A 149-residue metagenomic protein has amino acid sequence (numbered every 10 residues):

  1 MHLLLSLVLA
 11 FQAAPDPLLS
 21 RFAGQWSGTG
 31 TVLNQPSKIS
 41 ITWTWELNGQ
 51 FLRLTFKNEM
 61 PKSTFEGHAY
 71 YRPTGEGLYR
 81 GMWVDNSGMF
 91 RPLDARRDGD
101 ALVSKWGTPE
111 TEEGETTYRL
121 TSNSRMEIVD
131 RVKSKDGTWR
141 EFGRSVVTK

Functional and structural regions predicted by a protein language model:
M1-L7: Sec-dependent signal peptide recognition, specifically the positively charged N-region followed immediately by
F11-Q25: N-terminal helix-cap/turn-to-beta initiation motif at the start of protein domains
S27-T31, R53-E59, G81-V84, L102-P109 (+1 more regions): Short beta-strand segments that buttress and anchor functional surface loops
Q35-T64: N-terminal, post-signal-peptide region of Sec/Tat-exported proteins
P36-S40, S63-H68, G88-P92, T111-T116 (+2 more regions): Short, surface-exposed coil-to-beta transition loops
L47, G75, S122-S124: Residue-level recognition of beta-strand termini and adjacent short loop/turns
N58-R91: Helix-adjacent hinge/juxtasegments
L120, V132-K149: Edge beta-strand at a domain terminus
